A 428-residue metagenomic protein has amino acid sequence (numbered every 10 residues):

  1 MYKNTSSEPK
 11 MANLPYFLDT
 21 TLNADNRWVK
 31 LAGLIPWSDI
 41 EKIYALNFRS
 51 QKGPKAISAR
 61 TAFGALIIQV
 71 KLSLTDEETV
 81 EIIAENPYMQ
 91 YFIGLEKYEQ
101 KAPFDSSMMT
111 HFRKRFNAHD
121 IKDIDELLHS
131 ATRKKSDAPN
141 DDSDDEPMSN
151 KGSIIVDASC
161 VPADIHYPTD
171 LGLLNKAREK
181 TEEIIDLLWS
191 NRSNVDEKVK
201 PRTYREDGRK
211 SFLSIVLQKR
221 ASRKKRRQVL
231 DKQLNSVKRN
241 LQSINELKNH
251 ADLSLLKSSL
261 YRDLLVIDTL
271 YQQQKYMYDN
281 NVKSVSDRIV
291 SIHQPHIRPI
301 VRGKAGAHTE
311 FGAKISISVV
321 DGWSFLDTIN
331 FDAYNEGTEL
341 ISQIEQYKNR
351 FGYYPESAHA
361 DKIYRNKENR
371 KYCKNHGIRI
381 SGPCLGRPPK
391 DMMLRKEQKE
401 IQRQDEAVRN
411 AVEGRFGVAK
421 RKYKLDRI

Functional and structural regions predicted by a protein language model:
M1-I35: Charged, often Cys/His-bearing segments associated with DNA-binding zinc-finger transcription factors
L22-I67, K71-L72: Basic, short loop/linker segments at the boundary and entry of helix-turn-helix/winged-helix-like folds
N26, A65, T79, I83 (+8 more regions): Short, conserved catalytic/metal-binding motifs centered on acidic residues
W28-A32, P36, E41, K151-V161 (+1 more regions): Short amphipathic alpha-helical "interface-anchor" segments enriched in bulky aromatics
K52-I57, P87, H359-K367, G386-P388: Acidic, metal-coordinating catalytic cores used for nucleic-acid/nucleotide bond scission and strand-transfer chemistry
E96, Q100-Q294: Active-site- or DNA-interface-adjacent structural scaffold in DNA-acting proteins
K304-R350: Electropositive, glycine- and tryptophan-enriched low-complexity nucleic-acid-binding patches
K362-I428: Helix-centered, glycine/charged polyanion-binding patches within enzymatic domains that contact phosphate-containing
